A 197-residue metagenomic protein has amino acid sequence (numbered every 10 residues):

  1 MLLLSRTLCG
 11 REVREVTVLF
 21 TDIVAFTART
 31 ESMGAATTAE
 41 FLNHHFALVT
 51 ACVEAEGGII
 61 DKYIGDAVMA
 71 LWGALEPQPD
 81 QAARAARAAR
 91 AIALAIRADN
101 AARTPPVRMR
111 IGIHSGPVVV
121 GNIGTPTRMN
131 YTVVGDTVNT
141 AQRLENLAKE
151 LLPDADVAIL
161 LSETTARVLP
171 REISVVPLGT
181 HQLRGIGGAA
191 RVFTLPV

Functional and structural regions predicted by a protein language model:
M1-L4, L94-A95: Short gly/ser/thr-rich secondary-structure transition/capping motifs
S5-R87: Catalytic NTP-binding/metal-coordinating core of nucleotidyl cyclase/transferase enzymes
E12-E15, P106-R108, D154: Short loop/turn elements that form and flank the Walker-type P-loop nucleotide-binding site in RecA-like NTPase cores
N43-G58, A74-I111, T137-K149, S174: Alpha-helical scaffold within the catalytic cores of cyclic-nucleotide enzymes
L71-W72, V120-N122: Amphipathic coiled-coil signal-relay and dimerization helices
P105-G121, L160: A short glycine-enriched loop-to-beta-strand structural element that forms part of the catalytic core of nucleotide
V118, K149-V197: Cytosolic regulatory/linker segments at or just downstream of nucleotide-handling modules in signal-transduction
I123-N130: Short hinge/gating elements
